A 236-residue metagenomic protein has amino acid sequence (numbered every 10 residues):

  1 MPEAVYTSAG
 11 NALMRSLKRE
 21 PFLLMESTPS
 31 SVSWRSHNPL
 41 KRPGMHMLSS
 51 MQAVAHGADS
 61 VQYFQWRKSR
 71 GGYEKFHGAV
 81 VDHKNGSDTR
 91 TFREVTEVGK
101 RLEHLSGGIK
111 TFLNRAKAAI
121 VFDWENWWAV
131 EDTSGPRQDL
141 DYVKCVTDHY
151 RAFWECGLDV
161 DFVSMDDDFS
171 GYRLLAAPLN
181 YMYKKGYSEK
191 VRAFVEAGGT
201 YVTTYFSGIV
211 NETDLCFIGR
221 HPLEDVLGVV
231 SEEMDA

Functional and structural regions predicted by a protein language model:
M1-A236: Carbohydrate-binding surfaces of carbohydrate-active enzymes
